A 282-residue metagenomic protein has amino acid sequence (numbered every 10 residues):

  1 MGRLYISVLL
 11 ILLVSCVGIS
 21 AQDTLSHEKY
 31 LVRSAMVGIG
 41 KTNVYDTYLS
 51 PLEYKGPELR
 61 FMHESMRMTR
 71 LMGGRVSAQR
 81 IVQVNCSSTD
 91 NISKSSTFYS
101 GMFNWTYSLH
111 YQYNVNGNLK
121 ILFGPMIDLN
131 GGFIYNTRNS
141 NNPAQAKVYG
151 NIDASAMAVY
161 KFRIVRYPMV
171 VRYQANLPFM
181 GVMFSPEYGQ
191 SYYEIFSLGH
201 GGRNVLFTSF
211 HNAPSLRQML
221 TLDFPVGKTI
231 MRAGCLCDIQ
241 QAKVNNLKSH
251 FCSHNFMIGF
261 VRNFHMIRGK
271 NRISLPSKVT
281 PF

Functional and structural regions predicted by a protein language model:
Q22-R75, F282: Short glycine/proline- and aromatic-enriched beta-strand/turn motifs that initiate or cap beta-hairpins
H27-A35, M72-R80, G117-P125, V165-V171 (+2 more regions): Outer-envelope beta-barrel architecture signal
I39, F61-T69, F103-Y113, P125 (+4 more regions): Residues on the lipid-exposed face of transmembrane beta-strands in outer-membrane beta-barrel proteins
I39-Y45, V84-D90, I127-Y135, A175-M183 (+3 more regions): Transmembrane beta-strands of outer-membrane beta-barrel pores
Y45-Y54, T89-T97, N139-A146, N204-T208 (+2 more regions): Extracellular loop and loop/strand-boundary signature of outer-membrane beta-barrel proteins
E53-F61, T97-W105, L119, A144-A154 (+2 more regions): Residues that define the transmembrane beta-barrel architecture of outer-membrane proteins
N141-K228: Outer-membrane beta-barrel transmembrane domain signature
Q174, F184-P186, L206, A213-F282: Predominantly the C-terminal beta-signal and adjacent terminal strand-loop region of outer-membrane beta-barrel
